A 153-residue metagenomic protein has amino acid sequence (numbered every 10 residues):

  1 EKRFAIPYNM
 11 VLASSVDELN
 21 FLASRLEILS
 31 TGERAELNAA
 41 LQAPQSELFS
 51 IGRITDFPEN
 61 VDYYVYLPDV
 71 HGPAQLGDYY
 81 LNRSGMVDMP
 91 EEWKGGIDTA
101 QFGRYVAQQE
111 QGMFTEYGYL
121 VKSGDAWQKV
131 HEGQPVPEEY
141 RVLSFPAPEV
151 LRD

Functional and structural regions predicted by a protein language model:
E1-G95, A100-Q101, V121-R152: Mixed-charge (acidic/basic) macromolecular-recognition segments
R104-E110: Long, compositionally biased intrinsically disordered terminal regions
T115: Acidic surface patches and DE-rich sequence motifs
